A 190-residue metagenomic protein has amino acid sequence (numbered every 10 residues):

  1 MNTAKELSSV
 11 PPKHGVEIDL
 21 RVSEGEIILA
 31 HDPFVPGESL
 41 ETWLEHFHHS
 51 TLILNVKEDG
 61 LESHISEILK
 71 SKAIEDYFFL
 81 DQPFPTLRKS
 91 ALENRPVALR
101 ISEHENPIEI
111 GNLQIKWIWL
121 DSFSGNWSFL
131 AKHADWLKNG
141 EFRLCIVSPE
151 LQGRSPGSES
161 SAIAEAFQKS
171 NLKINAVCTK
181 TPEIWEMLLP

Functional and structural regions predicted by a protein language model:
M1-P190: Phosphate-group recognition and catalysis centered on beta-loop-alpha active-site segments
